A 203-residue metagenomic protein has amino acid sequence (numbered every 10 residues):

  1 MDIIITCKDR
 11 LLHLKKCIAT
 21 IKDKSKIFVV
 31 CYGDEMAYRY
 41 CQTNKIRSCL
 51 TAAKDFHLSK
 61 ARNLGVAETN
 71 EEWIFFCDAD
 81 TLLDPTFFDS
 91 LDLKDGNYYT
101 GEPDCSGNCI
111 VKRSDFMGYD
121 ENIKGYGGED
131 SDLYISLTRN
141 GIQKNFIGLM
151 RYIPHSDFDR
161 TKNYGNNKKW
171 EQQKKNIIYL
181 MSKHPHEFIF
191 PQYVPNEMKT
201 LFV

Functional and structural regions predicted by a protein language model:
D9-D23: Short, well-formed alpha-helical segments that are part of the catalytic scaffolds of diverse glycosyltransferases
A19-T51: Acidic donor-binding segment of Leloir-type glycosyltransferases
A53-T69: Glycine-rich, basic loop-to-helix element that forms the pyrophosphate-binding segment of sugar-nucleotide handling
I74: Short aromatic/hydrophobic "clamp" motif used to bind/position activated sugar donors
A79-D92: Acidic donor-binding/catalytic loop of UDP-sugar-dependent glycosyltransferases, especially processive GT2
K94-P103: A short, conserved acidic/glycine-rich loop-to-beta-strand motif that forms the donor nucleotide-sugar/metal
Y126-L133: Acidic donor-binding loop at a coil-to-helix junction in glycosyltransferase catalytic cores that engages
F146-E171, N176: Active-site donor/metal-binding and catalytic loop motifs of nucleotide-sugar-dependent glycosylation enzymes
